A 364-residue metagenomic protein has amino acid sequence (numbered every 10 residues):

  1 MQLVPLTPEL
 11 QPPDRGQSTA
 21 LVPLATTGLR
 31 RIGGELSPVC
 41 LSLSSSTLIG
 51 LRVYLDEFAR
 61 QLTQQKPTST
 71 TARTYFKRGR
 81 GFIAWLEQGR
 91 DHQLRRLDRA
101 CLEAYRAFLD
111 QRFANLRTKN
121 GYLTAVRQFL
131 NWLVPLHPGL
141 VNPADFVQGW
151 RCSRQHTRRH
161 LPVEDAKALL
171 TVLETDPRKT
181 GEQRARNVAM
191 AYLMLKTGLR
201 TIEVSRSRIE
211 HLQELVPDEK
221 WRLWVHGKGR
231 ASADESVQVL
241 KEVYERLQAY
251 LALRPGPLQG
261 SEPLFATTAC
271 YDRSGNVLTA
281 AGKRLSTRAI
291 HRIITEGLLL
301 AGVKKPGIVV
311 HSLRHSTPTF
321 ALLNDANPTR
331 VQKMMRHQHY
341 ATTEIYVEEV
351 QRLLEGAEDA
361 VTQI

Functional and structural regions predicted by a protein language model:
I32-V39, E103-A104, G139-T171, C270-A280: Flexible interdomain linker/hinge and immediately adjacent N-terminus of the catalytic tyrosine-recombinase domain
D56-T157, V172, D176-K179: N-terminal core-binding DNA-recognition domain of tyrosine recombinases/integrases
H160, M335-A360: Catalytic-site neighborhood detector that most strongly recognizes the C-terminal catalytic loop/helix of tyrosine
A168-T201: Basic, Lys/Arg- and aromatic-enriched nucleic-acid-binding interface segment
P177-K179, R288-K333: Short, basic (Lys/Arg/His-rich) helix/loop patches that form interaction surfaces in the mid-to-C-terminal regions
R206-R246, L253, Y271: Conserved tyrosine-mediated DNA breakage-rejoining catalytic core shared by Y-recombinases
L212-P217, K305, A326-V347: Short, polar N-cap/turn motifs at the start of nucleic acid-interacting alpha helices
L240-K304: Active-site/catalytic core of tyrosine-dependent DNA strand-transfer enzymes
